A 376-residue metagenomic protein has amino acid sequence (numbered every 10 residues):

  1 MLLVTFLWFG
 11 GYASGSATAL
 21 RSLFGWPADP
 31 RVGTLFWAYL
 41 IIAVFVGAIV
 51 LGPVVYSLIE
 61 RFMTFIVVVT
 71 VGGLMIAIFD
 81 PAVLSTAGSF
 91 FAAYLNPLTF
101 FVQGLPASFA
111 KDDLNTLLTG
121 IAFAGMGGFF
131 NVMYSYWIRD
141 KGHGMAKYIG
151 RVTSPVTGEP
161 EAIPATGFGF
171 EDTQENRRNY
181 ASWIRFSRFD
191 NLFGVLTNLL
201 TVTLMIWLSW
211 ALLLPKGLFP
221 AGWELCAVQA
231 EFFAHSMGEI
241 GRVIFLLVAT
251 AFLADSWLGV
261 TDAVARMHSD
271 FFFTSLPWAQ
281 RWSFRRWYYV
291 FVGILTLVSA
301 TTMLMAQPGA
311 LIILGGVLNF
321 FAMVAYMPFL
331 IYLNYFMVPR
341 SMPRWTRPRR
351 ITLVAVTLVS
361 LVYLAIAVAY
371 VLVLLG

Functional and structural regions predicted by a protein language model:
M1-A28, A38-Y39, L253-F272, P308 (+1 more regions): Hydrophobic transmembrane alpha-helices that form the core helical bundles of multi-pass secondary transporters
T18, S22-P27, A43-I66, I76-L84 (+3 more regions): Membrane-water interface regions at transmembrane-helix termini and the short interhelical loops of multi-pass membrane
R31-I42, A230, I240, I244 (+2 more regions): Loop-to-transmembrane helix boundary motifs in multi-pass membrane proteins
G52, T173-D190, L276: Cytosolic juxtamembrane amphipathic/interface segments immediately preceding and feeding into a transmembrane helix
F62-F65, V69, R266, D270 (+2 more regions): C-terminal membrane-solvent junction of multi-pass transporters and transport-like membrane proteins
V68-D112, G127-Y136, M327-M342, I366-L374: Hydrophobic alpha-helical segments and their helix-loop junctions in multi-pass secondary transporters
I138-R139, M145-A146, I163-N179, L199-C226: Extracellular/periplasmic helix-exit of transmembrane alpha-helices
L208-A254: TM-loop-TM module centered on a large, flexible mid-protein loop between adjacent transmembrane helices in multi-pass
